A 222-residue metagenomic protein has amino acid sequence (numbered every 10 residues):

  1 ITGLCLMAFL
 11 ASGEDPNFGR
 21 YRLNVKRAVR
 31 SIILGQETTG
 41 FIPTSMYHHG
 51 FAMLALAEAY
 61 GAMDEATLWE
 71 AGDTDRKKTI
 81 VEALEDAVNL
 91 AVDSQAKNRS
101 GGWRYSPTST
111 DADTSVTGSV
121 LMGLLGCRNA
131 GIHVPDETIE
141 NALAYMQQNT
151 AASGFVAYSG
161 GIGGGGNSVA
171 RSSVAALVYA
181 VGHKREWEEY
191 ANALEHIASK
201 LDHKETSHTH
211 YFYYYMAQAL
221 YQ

Functional and structural regions predicted by a protein language model:
I1-N24, T38-E140, Q148-Q222: An alpha-helical repeat/solenoid feature that recognizes helix-turn-helix modules
V29, I33, M53-L54: Eukaryotic helix-linker segments that join adjacent hydrophobic helices
